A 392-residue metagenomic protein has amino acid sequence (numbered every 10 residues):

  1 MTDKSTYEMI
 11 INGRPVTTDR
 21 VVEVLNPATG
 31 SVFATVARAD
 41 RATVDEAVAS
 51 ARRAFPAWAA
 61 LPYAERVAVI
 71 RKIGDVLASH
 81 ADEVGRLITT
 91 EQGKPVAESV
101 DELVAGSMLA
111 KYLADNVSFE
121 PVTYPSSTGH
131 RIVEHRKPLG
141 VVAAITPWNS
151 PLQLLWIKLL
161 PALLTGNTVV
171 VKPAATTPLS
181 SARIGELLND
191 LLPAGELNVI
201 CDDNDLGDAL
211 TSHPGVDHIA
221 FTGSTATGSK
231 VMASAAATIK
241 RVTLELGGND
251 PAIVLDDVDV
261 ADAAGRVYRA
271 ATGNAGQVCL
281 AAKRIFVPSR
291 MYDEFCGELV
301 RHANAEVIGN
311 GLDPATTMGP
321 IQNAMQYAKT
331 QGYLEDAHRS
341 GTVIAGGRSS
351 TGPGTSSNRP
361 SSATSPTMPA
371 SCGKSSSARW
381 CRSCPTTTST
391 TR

Functional and structural regions predicted by a protein language model:
M1-T123, S127-H130: N-terminal Rossmann-like NAD(P)+-binding subdomain of aldehyde/semialdehyde dehydrogenases
E23, A37, A59, Q92 (+4 more regions): A structural signal for short, well-ordered beta-strand elements
G30, R66, I88, G166 (+8 more regions): Residue-level signal for inorganic ion chemistry
A42, S79, E83, K94 (+8 more regions): Short alpha-helical
F55, A59, G74-A81, G85 (+14 more regions): Structural signal for hydrophobic packing residues in well-ordered secondary-structure cores of soluble enzyme domains
V122-D262, T386: Rossmann-like NAD(P) dinucleotide-binding subdomain of oxidoreductase/dehydrogenase enzymes
A226-P366, P385-T390: ALDH superfamily catalytic-core signature
G354-N358, K374-W380: Conserved glycine-rich beta-strand-loop-beta hairpin in the small C-terminal domain of fold type I
